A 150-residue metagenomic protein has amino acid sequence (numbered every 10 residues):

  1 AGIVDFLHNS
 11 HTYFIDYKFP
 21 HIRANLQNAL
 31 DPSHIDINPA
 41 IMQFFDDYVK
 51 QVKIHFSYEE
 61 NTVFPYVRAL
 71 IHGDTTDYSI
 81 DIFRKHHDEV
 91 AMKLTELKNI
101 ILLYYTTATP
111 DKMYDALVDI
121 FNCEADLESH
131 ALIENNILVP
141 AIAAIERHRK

Functional and structural regions predicted by a protein language model:
A1-K150: Small-residue-biased structural context
